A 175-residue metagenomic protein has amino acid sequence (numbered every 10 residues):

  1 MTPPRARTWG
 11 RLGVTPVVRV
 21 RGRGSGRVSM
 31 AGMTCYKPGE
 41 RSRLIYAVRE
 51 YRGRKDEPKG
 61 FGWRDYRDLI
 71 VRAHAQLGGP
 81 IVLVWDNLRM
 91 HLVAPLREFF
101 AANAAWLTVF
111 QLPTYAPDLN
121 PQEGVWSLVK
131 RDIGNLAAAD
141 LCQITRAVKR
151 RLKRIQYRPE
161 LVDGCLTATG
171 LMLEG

Functional and structural regions predicted by a protein language model:
M1-D68, T169: Extended, low-complexity cationic-aromatic segments
M1-P3, L88-H91: Short acidic, Gly/Ser-rich segments with clustered Asp/Glu that frequently serve as metal-coordination loops in enzyme
V14-G22, A101-P121: RNase H-like polynucleotidyl transferase catalytic core
G26-V28, G79, A105-T108: Short glycine-/polar-rich loops that comprise or flank the Walker A/P-loop and associated switch/sensor motifs
W63-V82: Short, basic/hydrophobic alpha-helical segments
D86-N87, A94, F110-R131, C142-I144: RNase H-like two-metal-ion nuclease catalytic core shared by retroviral integrases and related mobile-element nucleases
V93-N103: Short, aromatic/basic amphipathic alpha-helical patches
Q122-G175: C-terminal anion-handling pockets and recognition modules
